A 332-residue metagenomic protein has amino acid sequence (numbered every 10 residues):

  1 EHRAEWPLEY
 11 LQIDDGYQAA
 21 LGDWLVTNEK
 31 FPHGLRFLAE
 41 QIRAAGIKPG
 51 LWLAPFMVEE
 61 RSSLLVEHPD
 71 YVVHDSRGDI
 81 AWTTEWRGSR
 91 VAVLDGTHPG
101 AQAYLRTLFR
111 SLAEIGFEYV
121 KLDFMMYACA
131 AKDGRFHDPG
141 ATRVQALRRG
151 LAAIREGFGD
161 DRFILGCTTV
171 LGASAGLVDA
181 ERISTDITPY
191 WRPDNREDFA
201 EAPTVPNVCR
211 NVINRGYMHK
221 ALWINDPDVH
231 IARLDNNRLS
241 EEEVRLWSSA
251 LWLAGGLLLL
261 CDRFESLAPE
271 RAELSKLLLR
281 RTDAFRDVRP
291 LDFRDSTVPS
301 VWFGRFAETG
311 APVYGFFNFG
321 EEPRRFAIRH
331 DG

Functional and structural regions predicted by a protein language model:
E1-R110, Y119, Y127-D138: Aromatic-lined carbohydrate-binding/catalytic grooves of carbohydrate-active enzymes
L11, I42, D123, I164 (+2 more regions): Conserved, mostly hydrophobic/aromatic
L35-I42, I47, A141-R162: Alpha-helix-loop-beta-strand connector modules within alpha/beta enzyme cores
L64-P99, A103, R149-S266: Glycan-recognition surfaces
G116-E118, R182-I183: Glycine-enriched alpha-helix->loop->beta-strand junction motifs that scaffold or abut catalytic
K121-M125, T169: Short acidic/histidine-rich active-site segments
W247, L251-A254, L258-L259, R294-G332: Carbohydrate-binding surface patches
S248, W252-F293: Aromatic- and carboxylate-lined catalytic core of secreted/periplasmic carbohydrate-active enzymes
